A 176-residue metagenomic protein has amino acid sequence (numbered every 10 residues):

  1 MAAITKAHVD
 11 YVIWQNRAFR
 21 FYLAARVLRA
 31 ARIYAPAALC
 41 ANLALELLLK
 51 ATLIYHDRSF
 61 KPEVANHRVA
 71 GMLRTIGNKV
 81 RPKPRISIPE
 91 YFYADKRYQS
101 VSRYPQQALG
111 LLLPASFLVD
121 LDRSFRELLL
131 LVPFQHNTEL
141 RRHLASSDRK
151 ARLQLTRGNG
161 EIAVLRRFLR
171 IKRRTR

Functional and structural regions predicted by a protein language model:
A2-A7, V12-I13, L53, D57-R176: Long, charged low-complexity segments
H8-A24, L28: Short, contiguous, well-structured surface segments enriched in hydrophobic/aromatic residues
W14, F21, I33, A37-C40 (+1 more regions): Generic hydrophobic secondary-structure packing signal
A25-R26, I33-I54: Short, hydrophobic, well-ordered secondary-structure elements
